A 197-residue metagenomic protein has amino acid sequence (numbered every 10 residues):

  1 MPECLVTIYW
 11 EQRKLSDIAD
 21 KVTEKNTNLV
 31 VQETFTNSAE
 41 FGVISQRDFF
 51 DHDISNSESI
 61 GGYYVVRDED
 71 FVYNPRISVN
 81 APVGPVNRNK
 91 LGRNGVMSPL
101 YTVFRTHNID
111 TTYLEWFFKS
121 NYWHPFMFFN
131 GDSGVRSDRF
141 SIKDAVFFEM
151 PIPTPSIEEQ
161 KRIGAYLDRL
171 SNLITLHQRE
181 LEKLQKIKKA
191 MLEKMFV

Functional and structural regions predicted by a protein language model:
M1-V197: Feature detects amphipathic, helix-rich regulatory segments
